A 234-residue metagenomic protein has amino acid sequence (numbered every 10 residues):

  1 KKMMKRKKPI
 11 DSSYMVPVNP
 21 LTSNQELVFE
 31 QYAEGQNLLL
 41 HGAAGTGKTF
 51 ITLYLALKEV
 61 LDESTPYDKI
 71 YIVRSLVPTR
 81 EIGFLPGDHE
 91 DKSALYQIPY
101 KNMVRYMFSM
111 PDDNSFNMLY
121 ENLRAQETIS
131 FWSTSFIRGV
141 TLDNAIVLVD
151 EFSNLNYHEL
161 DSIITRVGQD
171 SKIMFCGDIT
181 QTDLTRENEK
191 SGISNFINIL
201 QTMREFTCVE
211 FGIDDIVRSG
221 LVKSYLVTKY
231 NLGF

Functional and structural regions predicted by a protein language model:
K1-K8: Interdomain "pre-motor" coupling segment immediately N-terminal to P-loop NTPase/helicase cores
I10-N24, F206, G212, I216: Dynamic helix-loop-helix/coil hinge segments at AAA+ ATPase domain boundaries and subdomain interfaces
P17-Q36, A43: N-terminal pre-P-loop "Q-motif" helix
L39-A43, T49-L119, L184-T202: Conserved P-loop
I72, L148-D150, K172-D178: Structural recognition of the conserved hydrophobic beta-strand(s) that form the central parallel beta-sheet of P-loop
A125-S162: Conserved RecA-like ASCE ATPase "motif II neighborhood" in helicase/translocase motors
V167-N195: Sensor-1/coupling segment of RecA-like P-loop NTPase cores
F196-F234: Conserved coupling/interface region of RecA-like P-loop/ASCE motor cores
